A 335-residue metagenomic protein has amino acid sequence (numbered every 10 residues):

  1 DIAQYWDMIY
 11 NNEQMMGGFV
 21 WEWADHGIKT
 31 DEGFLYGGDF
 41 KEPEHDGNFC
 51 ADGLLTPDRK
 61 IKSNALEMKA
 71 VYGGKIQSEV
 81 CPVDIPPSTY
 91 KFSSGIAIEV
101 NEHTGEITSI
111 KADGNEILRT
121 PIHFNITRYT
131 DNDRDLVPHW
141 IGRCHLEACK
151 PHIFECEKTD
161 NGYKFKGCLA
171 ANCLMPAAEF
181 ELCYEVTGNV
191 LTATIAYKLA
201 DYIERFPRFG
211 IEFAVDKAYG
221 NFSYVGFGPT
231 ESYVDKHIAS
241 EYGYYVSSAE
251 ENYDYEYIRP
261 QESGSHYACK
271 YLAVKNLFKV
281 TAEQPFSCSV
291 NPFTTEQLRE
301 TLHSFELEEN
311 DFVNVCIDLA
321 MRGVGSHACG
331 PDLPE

Functional and structural regions predicted by a protein language model:
D1-E79: Extended substrate-binding grooves/exosites of carbohydrate-active enzymes
C81-E335: Beta-strand/loop-rich accessory regions of lumenal/periplasmic or secreted enzymes, predominantly carbohydrate-active
